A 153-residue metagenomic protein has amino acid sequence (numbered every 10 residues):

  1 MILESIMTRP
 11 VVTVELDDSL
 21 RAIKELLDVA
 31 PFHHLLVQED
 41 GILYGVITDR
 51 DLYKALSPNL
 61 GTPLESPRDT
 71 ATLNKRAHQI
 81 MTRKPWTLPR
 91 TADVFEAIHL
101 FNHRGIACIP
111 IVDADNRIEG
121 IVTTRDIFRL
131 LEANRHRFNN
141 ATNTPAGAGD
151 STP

Functional and structural regions predicted by a protein language model:
M1-P10, T48-W86, D93, I98-N102 (+2 more regions): Tandem CBS (Bateman) regulatory domains
V14, L43, G149-S151: Short N-terminal signal/transit or membrane-insertion segments and the immediately adjacent low-complexity/disordered
V14-P31, V37-E39, T87-G105, V112 (+1 more regions): The conserved cystathionine-beta-synthase
L27-A30, L35-D51, F101, I109-R125: A glycine-centered beta-loop-beta connector
